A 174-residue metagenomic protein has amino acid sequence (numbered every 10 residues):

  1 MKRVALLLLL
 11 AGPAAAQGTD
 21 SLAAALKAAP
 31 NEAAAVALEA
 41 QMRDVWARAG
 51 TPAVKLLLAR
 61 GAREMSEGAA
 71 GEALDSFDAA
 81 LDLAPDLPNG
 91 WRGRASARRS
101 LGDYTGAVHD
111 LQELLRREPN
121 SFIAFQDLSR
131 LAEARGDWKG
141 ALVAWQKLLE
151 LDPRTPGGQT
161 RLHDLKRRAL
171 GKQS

Functional and structural regions predicted by a protein language model:
S66, S100, A134-R135, R167-G171: Register position in tetratricopeptide repeats
A80, E113-L114, K147-L148: Canonical positions in the second alpha-helix
